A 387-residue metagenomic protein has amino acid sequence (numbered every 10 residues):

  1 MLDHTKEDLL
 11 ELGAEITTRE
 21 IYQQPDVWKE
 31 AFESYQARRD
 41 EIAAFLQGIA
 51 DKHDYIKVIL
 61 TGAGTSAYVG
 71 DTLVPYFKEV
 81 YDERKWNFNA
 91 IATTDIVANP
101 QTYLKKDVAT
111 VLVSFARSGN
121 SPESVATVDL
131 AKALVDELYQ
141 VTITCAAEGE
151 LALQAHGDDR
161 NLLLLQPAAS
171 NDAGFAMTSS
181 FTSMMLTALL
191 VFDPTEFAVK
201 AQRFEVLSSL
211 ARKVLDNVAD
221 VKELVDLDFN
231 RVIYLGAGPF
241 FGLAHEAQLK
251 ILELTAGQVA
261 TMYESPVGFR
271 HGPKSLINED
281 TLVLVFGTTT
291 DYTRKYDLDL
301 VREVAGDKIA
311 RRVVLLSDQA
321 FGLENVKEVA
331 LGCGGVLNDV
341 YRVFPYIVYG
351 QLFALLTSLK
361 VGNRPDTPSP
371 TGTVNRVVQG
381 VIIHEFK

Functional and structural regions predicted by a protein language model:
M1-G13, I143-C145, L227-V232: An N-terminal domain-start capping segment
L2-T18, P25-D26, E30, H156-R160 (+2 more regions): Phosphate-moiety recognition in structured ligand-binding domains
E7, E11, A63, I96 (+7 more regions): Hydrophobic alpha-helical scaffolding
A14-T17, Q23, L60-Y76, A244-E246 (+3 more regions): Conserved phosphate/anionic-ligand binding catalytic regions in large, soluble enzymes, centered on
R19-E20, A31-Q47, H53, H156-L284 (+1 more regions): Active-site phosphate/pyrophosphate-binding segments
E20, V27-E30, P75-Y76, L130: Residue-level detector of alpha-helical secondary structure
D26-D40, E83-A92: Short coil-to-helix leader/linker segments, especially the first N-terminal amphipathic alpha-helix with its helix
H53-F204, F286-N325, V329-G332: Glycine-rich phosphate-binding loops that contact phosphosugars or nucleotide phosphates
